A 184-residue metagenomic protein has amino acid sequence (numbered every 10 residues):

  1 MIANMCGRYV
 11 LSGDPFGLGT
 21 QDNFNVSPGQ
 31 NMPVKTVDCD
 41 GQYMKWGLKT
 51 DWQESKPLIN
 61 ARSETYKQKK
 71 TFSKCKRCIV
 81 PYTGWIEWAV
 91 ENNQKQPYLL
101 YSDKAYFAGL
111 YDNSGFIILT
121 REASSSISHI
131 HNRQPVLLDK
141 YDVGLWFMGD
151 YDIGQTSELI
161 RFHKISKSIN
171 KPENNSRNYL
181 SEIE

Functional and structural regions predicted by a protein language model:
M1-E184: Short linear sequence motif anchored by a di-proline
